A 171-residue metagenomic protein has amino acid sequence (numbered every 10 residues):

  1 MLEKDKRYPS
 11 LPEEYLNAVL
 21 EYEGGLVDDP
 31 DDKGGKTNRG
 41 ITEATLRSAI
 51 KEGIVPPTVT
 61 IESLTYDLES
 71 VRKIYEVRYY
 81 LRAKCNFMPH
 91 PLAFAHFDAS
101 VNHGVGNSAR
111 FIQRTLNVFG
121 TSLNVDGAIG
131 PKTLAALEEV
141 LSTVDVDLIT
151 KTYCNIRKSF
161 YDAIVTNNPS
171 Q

Functional and structural regions predicted by a protein language model:
M1-Q171: Cell-wall polysaccharide-cleaving catalytic domain and substrate-binding groove, primarily in peptidoglycan/chitin
